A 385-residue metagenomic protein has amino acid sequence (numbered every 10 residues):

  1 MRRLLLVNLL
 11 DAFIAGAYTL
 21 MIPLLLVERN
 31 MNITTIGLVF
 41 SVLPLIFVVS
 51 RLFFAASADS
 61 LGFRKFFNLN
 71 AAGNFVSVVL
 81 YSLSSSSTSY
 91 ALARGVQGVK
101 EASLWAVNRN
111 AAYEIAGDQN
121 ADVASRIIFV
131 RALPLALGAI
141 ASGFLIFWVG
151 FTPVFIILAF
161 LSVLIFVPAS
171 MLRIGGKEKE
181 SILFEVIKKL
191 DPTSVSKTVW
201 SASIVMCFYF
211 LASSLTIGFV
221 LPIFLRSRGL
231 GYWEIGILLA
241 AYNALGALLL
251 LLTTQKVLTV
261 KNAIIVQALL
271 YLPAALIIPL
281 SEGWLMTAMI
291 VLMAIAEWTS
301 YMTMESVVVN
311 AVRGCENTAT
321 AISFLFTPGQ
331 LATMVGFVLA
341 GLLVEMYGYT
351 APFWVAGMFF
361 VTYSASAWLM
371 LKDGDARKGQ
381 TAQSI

Functional and structural regions predicted by a protein language model:
M1, L172-V205, I385: Juxtamembrane intracellular "pre-TM" segments in multi-pass secondary transporters
M1-P44, T198-L238: Helix-loop boundary and gating motifs at the non-cytosolic
S50-G62, I146, L248-K261, V344: Helix-to-loop junctions at the C-terminal end of transmembrane segments in multipass secondary transporters
K65-V79, A159, N262-L276: Structural signature of the two symmetry-related core transmembrane helices
A93-R131: Cytoplasmic helix-loop-helix junction between adjacent transmembrane helices in 12-TM secondary transporters
S103-A116, T299-R313: Intracellular juxtamembrane helix-capping segments at the cytosolic ends of symmetry-related transmembrane helices
K261-M304: C-terminal transmembrane helical hairpin of 12-TM major facilitator-type secondary transporters
N317-E345: A late C-terminal transmembrane helix in Major Facilitator Superfamily
